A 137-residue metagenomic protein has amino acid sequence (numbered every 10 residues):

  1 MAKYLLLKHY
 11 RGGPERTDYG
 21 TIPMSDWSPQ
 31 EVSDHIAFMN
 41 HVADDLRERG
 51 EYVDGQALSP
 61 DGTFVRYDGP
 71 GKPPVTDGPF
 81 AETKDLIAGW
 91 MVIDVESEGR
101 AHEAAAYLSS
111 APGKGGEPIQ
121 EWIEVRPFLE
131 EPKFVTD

Functional and structural regions predicted by a protein language model:
M1-D137: Conserved, structured core segments of small domains
